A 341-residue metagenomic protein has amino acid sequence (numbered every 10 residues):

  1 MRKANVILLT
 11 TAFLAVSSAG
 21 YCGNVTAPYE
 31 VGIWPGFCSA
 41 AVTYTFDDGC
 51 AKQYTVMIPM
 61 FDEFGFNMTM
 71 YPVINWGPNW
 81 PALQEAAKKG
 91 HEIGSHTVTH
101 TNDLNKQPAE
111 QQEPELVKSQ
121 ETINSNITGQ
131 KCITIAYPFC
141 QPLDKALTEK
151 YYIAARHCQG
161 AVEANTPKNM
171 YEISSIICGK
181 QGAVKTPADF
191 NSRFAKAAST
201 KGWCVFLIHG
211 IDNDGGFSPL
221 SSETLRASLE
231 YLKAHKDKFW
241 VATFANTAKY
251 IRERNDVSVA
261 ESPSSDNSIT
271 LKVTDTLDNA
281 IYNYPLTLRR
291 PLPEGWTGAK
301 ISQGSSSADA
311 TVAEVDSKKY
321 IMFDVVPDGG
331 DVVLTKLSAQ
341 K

Functional and structural regions predicted by a protein language model:
M1-L8: Bacterial N-terminal signal peptides that target proteins for export
L8-S17: Bacterial N-terminal signal peptides
A19-C22, P138: Boundary at the C-terminal end of the N-terminal hydrophobic targeting segment
G23-T55: Boundary/entry segment of secreted carbohydrate-active catalytic domains
V25-W34, D62, G77-P78, N124 (+4 more regions): C-terminal domain-boundary segment and adjacent tail
A40-V42, D62-A154, Q159-I177, K201-W203 (+1 more regions): Metal-dependent polysaccharide deacetylase catalytic core of the NodB/CE4 family, i.e., the active-site-bearing domain
K180-A195: A Trp-anchored, charged/polar loop motif used as the substrate-binding/catalytic surface of acyl/ester-handling
E314-K341: C-terminal beta-strand-rich structural cap/linker in extracellular carbohydrate-active enzymes
